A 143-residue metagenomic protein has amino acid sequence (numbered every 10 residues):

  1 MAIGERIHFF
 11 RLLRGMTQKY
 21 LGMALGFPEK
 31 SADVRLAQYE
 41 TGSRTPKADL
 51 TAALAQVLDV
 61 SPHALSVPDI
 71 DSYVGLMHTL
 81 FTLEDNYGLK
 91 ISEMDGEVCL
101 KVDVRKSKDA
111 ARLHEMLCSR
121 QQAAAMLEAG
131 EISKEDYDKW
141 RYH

Functional and structural regions predicted by a protein language model:
G4-G26: Short basic helix-loop element that most often maps to the first helix and adjoining turn of HTH DNA-binding modules
F9, A52-E128: Charged, helix-prone or intrinsically disordered regulatory segments positioned adjacent to compact structured domains
G26-P46, V67-I70: Recognition helix of helix-turn-helix/homeodomain-like DNA-binding domains that insert into the DNA major groove
K47-T51: Long, hydrophobic alpha-helical segments
A129-W140: Short, compact, well-ordered microdomains
